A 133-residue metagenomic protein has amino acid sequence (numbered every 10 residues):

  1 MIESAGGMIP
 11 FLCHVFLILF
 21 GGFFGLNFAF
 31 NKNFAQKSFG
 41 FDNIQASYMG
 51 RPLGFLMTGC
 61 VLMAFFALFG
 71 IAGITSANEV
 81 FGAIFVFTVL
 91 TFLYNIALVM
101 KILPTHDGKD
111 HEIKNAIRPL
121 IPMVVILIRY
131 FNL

Functional and structural regions predicted by a protein language model:
M1-G21: Hydrophobic transmembrane alpha-helical segments in integral membrane proteins
L17-M49: Hydrophobic transmembrane helix segments
G22-F24, S47-F69, V86-L93: Core segments of alpha-helical transmembrane spans in multipass integral membrane proteins
D42-I44, T75-F81, T105-N115: Non-cytosolic membrane-interface motifs at loop->transmembrane helix junctions
Y48-G54, F81-F85, H111-R118: Alpha-helical transmembrane segments of polytopic membrane proteins
M57, V80-L98, P119-M123: Hydrophobic alpha-helical membrane segments
T58, E112-F131: Final/C-terminal transmembrane alpha-helix of multipass membrane proteins
L93-I113, F131-L133: Membrane-helix boundary connector in multi-pass membrane proteins
